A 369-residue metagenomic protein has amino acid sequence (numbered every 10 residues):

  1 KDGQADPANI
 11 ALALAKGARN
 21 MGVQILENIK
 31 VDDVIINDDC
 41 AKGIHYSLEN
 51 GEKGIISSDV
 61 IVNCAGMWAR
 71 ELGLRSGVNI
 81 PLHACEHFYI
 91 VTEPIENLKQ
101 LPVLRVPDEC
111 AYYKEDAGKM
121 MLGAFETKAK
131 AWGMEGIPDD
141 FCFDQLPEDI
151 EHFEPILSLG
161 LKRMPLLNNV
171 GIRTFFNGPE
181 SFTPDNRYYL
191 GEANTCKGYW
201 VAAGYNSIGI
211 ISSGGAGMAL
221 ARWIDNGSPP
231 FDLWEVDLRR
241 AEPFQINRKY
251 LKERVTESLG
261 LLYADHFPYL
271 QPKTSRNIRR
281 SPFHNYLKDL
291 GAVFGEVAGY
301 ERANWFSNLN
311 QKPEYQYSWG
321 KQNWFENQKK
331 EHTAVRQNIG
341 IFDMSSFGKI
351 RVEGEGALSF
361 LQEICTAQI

Functional and structural regions predicted by a protein language model:
D2-V60, C64, W68, G214: Helical element adjacent to the flavin cofactor pocket in flavoenzyme catalytic cores
D33-V34, Y113, L190: A structural signal for short hydrophobic beta-strand segments in well-ordered beta-sheet cores
G51-Q100: Central helical "cap/lid" subdomain
L74-S76, I90-A131, E148-E151, K162: Mid-domain catalytic core of redox enzymes that form a hydrophobic substrate pocket/lid adjacent to a catalytic redox
V78, R222, N226, Q362-I369: Short, intrinsically disordered, mixed-charge
I80-A84, L101-R105, A111, G171 (+1 more regions): Short Gly/Pro-enriched turn/cap motifs at secondary-structure boundaries
D108, A117, D139, D144-R279: C-terminal catalytic lobe of FAD-dependent flavoproteins
F231-I369: Glycine/proline-enriched, intrinsically flexible loops and inter-domain linkers
